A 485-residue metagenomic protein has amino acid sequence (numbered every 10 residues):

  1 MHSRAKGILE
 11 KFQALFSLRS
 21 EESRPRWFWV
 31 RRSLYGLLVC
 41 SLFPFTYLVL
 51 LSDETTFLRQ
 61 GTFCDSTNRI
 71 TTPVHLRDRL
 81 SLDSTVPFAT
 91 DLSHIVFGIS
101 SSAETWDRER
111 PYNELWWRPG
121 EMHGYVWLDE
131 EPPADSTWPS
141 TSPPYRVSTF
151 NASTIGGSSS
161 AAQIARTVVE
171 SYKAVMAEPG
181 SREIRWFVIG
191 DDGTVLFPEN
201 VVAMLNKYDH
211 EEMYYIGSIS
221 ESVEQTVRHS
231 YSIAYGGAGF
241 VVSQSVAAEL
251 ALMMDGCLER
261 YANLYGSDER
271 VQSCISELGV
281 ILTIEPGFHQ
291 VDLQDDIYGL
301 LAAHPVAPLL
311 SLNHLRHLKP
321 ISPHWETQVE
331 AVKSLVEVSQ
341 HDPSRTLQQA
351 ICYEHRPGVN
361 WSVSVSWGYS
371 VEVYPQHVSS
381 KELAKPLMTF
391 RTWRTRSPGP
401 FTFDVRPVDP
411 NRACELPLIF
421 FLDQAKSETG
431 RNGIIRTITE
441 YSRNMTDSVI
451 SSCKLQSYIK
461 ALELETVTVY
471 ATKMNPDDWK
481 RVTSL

Functional and structural regions predicted by a protein language model:
H2-S3, R32-L50, R69-I70, N263 (+2 more regions): C-terminal catalytic/acceptor-binding lobe
H2-V74: N-terminal signal-anchor transmembrane helix specifying type II single-pass membrane topology of secretory-pathway
T85, A89-L92, Y112-H123: Short, acidic, metal-binding catalytic loop of nucleotide-sugar glycosyltransferases
D107, I184, D191-L205: Acidic donor-binding/catalytic loop of UDP-sugar-dependent glycosyltransferases, especially processive GT2
V126-R185, E199: Active-site-proximal specificity loops/subdomain of glycosyltransferases
W186, V227-V241: A recurrent flexible, glycine/aromatic-enriched loop bordering the glycosyltransferase active site that acts as
L196-V227: Conserved donor-nucleotide/metal-binding helix-loop-beta segment in metal-dependent transferases, i.e., the alpha-helix
F197-P198, Y235-M254: Conserved nucleotide-sugar donor-binding and metal-coordinating catalytic region shared by glycosyltransferases
